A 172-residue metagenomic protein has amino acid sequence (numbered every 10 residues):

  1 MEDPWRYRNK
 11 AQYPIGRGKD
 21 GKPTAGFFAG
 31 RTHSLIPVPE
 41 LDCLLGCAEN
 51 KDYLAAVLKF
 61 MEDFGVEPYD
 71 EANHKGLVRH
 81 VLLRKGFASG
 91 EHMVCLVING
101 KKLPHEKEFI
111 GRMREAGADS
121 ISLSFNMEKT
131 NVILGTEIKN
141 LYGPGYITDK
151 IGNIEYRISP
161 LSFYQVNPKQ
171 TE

Functional and structural regions predicted by a protein language model:
M1-E172: Accessory RNA-recognition modules of RNA-modification enzymes
